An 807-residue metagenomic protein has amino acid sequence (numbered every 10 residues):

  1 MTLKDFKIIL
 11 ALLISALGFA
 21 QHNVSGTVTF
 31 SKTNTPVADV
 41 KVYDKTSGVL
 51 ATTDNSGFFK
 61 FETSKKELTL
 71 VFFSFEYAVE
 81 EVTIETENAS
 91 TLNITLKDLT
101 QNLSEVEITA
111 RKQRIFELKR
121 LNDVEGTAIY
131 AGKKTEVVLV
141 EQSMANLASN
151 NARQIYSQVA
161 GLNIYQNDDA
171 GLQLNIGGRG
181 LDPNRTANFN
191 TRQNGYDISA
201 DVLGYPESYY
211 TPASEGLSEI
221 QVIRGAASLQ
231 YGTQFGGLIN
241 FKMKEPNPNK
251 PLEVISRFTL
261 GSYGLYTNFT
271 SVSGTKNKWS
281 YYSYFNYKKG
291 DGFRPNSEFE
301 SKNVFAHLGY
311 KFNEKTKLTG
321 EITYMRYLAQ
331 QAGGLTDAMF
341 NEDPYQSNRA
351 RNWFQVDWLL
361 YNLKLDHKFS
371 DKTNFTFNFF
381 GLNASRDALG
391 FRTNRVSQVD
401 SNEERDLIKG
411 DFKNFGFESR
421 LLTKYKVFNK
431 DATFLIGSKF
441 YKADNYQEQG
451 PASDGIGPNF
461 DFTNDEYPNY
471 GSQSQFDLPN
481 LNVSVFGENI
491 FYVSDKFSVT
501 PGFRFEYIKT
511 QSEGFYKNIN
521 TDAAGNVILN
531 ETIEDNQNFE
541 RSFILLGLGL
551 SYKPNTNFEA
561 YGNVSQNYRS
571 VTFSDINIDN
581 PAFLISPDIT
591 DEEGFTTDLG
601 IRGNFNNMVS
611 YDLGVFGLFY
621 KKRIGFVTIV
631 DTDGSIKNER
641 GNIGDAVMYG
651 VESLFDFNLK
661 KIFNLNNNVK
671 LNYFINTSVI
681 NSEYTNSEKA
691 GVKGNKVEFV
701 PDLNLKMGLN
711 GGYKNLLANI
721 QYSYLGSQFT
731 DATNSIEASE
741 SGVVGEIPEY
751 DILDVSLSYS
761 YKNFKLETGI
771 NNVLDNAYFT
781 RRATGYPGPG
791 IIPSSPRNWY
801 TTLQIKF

Functional and structural regions predicted by a protein language model:
K60-E62, Y196-R224, A582: Short acidic/polar hinge/loop motifs at secondary-structure boundaries that mediate gating or recognition
L92-I94, T211-I255, N658, K806: A beta-strand signature from Gram-negative outer-membrane beta-barrel systems, especially the internal plug domain
G126-I129, E136-A200: Extracytoplasmic beta-strand/coil segments of soluble accessory domains associated with Gram-negative outer-membrane
L260-K289, R294-Q330, W353-D371, F440 (+4 more regions): Transmembrane beta-barrel wall of Gram-negative outer-membrane proteins
N313, D431-T433, K439-Y441, F476-F619 (+3 more regions): Structural signature of Gram-negative outer-membrane beta-barrels, strongest in the C-terminal barrel of TonB-dependent
E314-M325, V356-R395, V399-I519, S551-K553 (+4 more regions): Face-selective signature of the C-terminal outer-membrane beta-barrel domain
K364-K368, N374-G390, K553, E559-S565 (+3 more regions): Membrane-embedded beta-barrel scaffold of Gram-negative outer-membrane proteins
L421, F428, D495, S610-K621 (+3 more regions): Gram-negative outer-membrane beta-barrel transporters
